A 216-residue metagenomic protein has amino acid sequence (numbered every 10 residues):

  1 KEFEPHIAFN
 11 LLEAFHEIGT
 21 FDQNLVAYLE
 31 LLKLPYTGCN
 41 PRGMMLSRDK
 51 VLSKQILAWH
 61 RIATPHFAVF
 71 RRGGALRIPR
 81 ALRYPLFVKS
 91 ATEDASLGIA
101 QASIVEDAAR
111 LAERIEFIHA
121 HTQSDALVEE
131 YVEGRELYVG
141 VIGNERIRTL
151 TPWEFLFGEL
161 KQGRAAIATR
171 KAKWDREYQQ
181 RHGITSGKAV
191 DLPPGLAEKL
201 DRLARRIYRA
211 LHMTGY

Functional and structural regions predicted by a protein language model:
K1, I62, A120-H121, A197 (+1 more regions): Preference for protein termini
K1, P65, I78, L211-Y216: Short, intrinsically disordered, charge-balanced linker/junction segments flanking boundaries in proteins
K1-H66: Conserved N-proximal alpha/beta basic substrate-recognition cap immediately N-terminal to, or forming the N-lobe
L34, A91-E93, D175: Short connector loops/turns at beta-strand edges and beta->alpha or beta->beta junctions
T37-C39, A95-G98, H182: Short small-residue beta-strand/loop micro-motif enriched in glycine and branched aliphatics
M45-L127, V132-R135, R146, D201: Active-site nucleotide/adenylate-binding loops and adjacent lid/helix of ATP-dependent enzymes
A108-R202, I207: Phosphate-binding site of ATP-dependent enzymes
